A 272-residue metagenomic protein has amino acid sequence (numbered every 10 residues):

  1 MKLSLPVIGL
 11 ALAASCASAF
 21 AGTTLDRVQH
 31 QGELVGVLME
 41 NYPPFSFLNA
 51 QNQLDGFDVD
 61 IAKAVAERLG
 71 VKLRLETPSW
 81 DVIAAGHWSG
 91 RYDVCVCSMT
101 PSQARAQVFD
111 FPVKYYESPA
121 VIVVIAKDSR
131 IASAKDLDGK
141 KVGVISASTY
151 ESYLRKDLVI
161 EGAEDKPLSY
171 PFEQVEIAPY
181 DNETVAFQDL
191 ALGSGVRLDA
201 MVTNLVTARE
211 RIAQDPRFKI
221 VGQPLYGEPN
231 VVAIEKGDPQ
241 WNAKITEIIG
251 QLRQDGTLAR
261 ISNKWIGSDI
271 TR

Functional and structural regions predicted by a protein language model:
A21-S98, K244-I245, D255-T257, K264: Extracytoplasmic small-molecule ligand-binding "clamshell" domains of the periplasmic binding protein/Venus flytrap
G22, D60-R68, D128, K135-T149 (+1 more regions): Extended ligand-binding regions for polar small-molecule ligands
L25, I125-V142, D157, E161-D165: Flexible hinge/capping segments at coil-to-helix
E40, Y116-V124, Y170-F172, L205 (+2 more regions): Periplasmic-binding protein-like
K63, E67, K72-D136, P224: Acidic, polar ligand-binding/catalytic clefts
K63-V71, Y150-P179, I212-A213: Ligand-binding cleft/hinge of the Venus flytrap
R74-A85, S129-R130, D165-D189, E228: Short helix-initiation/N-cap motifs at beta->coil->alpha
V82, M99-Q107, S152-D157, E161 (+1 more regions): A ligand-binding cleft/hinge motif common to bilobed small-molecule-binding domains
